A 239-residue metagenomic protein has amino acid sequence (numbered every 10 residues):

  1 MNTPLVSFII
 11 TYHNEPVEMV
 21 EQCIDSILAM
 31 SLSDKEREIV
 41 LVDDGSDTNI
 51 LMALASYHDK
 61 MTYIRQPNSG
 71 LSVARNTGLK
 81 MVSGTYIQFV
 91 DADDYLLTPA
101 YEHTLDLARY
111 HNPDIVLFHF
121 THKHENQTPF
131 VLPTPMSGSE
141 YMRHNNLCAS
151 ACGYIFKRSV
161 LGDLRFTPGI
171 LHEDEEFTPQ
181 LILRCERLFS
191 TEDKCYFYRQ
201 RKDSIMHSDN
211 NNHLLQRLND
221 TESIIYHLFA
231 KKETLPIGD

Functional and structural regions predicted by a protein language model:
M1-D220, A230: Nucleotide-sugar donor-binding/catalytic module of glycosyltransferases that assemble extracellular/cell-envelope
L218-D239: C-terminal, non-catalytic tails of nucleotide-sugar-dependent glycosyltransferases
